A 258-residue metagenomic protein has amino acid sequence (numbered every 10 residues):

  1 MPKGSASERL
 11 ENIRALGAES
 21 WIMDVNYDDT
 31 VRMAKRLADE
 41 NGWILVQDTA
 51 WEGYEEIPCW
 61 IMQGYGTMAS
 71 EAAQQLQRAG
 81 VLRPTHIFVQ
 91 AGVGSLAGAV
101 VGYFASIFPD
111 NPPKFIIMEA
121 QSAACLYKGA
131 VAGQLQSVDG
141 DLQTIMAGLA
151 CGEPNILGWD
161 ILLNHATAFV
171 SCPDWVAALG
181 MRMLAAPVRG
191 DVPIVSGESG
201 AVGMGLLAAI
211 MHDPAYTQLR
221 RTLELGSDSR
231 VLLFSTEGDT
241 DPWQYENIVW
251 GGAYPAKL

Functional and structural regions predicted by a protein language model:
M1-G4, K114-A120: Short internal beta-strands
P2-R83, K128-C172: Small/polar-residue-rich loop-to-helix segments that shape phosphate-bearing ligand pockets
A6-L10, Q90-V101, A123-Y127, E198-L207: Short glycine/serine/threonine-rich phosphate/pyrophosphate-binding segments that cradle anionic phosphate groups
N41, P154-G226: Active-site-adjacent helical/loop segments in soluble small-molecule enzymes
I44, H86, R230-L232: Structural motif
A50-G53, A91-S95, E119-A124, I145 (+5 more regions): Glycine-rich beta-alpha junction loops
I61, T67, E71-S106, P112: Glycine-rich ThDP/TPP pyrophosphate-binding loop and its adjacent helix/strand module within ThDP-dependent enzymes
V202-L258: Phosphate-binding loop/pocket of nucleotide- and phosphate-handling active sites
